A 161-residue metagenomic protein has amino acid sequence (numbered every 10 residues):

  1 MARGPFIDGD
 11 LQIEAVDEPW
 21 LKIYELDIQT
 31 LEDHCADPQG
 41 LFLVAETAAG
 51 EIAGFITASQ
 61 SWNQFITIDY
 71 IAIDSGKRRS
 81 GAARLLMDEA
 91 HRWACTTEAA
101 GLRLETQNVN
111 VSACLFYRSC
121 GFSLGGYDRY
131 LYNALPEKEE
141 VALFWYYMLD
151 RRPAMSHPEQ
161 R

Functional and structural regions predicted by a protein language model:
M1-F65, D69-Y70, D74-G76, M87-E89 (+3 more regions): Acetyl-CoA-dependent GNAT
D37, T96-T97: Alpha-helix C-cap/termination motif
V44, R103-E105: Residues within well-ordered beta-strands of beta-sheet-rich folds
N63, V111-S112: Short alpha-helical
Q64, A100, S123: Short acidic/polar active-site loop segments enriched in Thr and Asp
I73, R79-T96, L115-S119: Conserved acetyl-CoA-binding loop-helix of GNAT-fold acetyltransferases
A100, Q107-V111, C120, Y130-R161: C-terminal "cap" of GNAT-fold acetyltransferases
